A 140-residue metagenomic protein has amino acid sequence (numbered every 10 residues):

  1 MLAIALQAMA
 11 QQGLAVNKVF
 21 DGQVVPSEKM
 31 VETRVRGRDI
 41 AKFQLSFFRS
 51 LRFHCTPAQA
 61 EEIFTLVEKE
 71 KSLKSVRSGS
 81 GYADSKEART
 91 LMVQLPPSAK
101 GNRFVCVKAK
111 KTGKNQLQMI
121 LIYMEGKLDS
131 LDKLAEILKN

Functional and structural regions predicted by a protein language model:
M1-V16: Bacterial Sec-dependent N-terminal signal peptides
L14-E61: Early exported N-terminus immediately downstream of N-terminal targeting peptides
V16, A60-I63, V67, L131-A135: Generic structural signal of hydrophobic/aromatic residues within well-ordered alpha-helices of folded domains
V19-D21, P57, S72, E136-N140: Terminal interaction module
L51-N102: Mature extracytoplasmic domains of secretory-pathway proteins
E87-M119, G126: Hydrophobic/aromatic-rich, well-ordered segments within soluble, folded domains that form packed cores
N115-N140: C-terminal partner/receptor-binding element of secreted or periplasmic proteins
